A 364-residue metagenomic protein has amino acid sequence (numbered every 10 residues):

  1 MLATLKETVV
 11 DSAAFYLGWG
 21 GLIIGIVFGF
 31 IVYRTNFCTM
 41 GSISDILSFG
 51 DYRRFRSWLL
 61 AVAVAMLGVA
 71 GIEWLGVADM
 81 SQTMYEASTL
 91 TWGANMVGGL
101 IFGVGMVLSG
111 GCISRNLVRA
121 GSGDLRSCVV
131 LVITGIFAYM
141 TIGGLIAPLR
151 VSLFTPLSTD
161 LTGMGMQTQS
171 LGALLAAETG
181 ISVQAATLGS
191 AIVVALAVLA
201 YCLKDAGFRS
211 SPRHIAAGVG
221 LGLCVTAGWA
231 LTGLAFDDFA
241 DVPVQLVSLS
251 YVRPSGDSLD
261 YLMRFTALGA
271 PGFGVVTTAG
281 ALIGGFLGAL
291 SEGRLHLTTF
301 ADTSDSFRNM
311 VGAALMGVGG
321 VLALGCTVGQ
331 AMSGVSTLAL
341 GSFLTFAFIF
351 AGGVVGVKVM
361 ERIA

Functional and structural regions predicted by a protein language model:
L2-A364: Membrane-interfacial helix-loop segments of redox and metal-homeostasis proteins, especially TM-loop-TM junctions
